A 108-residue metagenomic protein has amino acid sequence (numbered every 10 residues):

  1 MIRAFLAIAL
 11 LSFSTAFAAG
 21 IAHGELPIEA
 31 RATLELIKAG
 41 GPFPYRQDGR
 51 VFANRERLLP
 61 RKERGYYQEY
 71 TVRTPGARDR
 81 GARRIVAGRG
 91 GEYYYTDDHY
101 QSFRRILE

Functional and structural regions predicted by a protein language model:
M1-A4: Positively charged n-region of N-terminal signal peptides that target proteins for export
A9-A18: Hydrophobic h-region of N-terminal signal peptides that target proteins for export in Gram-negative bacteria
S12, L34-E35, F43, I85: N-terminal hydrophobic or amphipathic segments with adjacent small-residue motifs that include Sec signal peptides
F17-G20, I28, V51-A53, L59: Terminal low-complexity/charged segments
A19-K38: Short N-terminal segments immediately surrounding and downstream of signal-peptide cleavage
G41-E108: Functional cores of ribonucleases/endoribonucleases
